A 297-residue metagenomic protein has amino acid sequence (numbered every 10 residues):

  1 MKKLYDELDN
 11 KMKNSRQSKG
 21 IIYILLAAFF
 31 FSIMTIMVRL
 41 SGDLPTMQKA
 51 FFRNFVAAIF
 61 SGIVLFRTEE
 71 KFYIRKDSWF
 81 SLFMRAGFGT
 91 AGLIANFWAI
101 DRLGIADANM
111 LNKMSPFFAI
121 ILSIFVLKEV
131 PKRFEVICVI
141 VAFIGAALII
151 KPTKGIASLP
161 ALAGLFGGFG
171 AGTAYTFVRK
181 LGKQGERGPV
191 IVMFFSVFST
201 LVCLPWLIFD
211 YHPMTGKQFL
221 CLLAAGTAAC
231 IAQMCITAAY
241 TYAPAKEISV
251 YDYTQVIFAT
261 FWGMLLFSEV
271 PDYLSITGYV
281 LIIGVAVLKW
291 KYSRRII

Functional and structural regions predicted by a protein language model:
M1-F29, A58-M84, R133, E186 (+4 more regions): Membrane-interface interhelical linkers
K2-Q48, I156-K180, V197, I297: Glycine-/small-residue-enriched transmembrane alpha-helix faces in small-molecule transporters and effluxers
R16-G20, D43, F51, I74-S78 (+3 more regions): Juxtamembrane helix-entry segments on the extracytoplasmic side of multipass membrane proteins
A28-S32, I36, G62, A86 (+9 more regions): Hydrophobic/small/kink-forming positions within alpha-helical transmembrane segments of polytopic membrane proteins
S41, K49, A99, I105 (+8 more regions): Hydrophobic/aromatic residues within transmembrane alpha-helices of multi-pass small-molecule transporters
V56-F60, L111-F125, I140-V141, F198-V202 (+2 more regions): Alpha-helical transmembrane segments of compact multi-pass small-molecule transporters, enriched in specific families
A108-M114, G185-V197, Q233-M264: Helix-helix packing/entry segments at the starts of transmembrane helices
I257-I297: C-terminal-most transmembrane helix of multi-pass membrane proteins
